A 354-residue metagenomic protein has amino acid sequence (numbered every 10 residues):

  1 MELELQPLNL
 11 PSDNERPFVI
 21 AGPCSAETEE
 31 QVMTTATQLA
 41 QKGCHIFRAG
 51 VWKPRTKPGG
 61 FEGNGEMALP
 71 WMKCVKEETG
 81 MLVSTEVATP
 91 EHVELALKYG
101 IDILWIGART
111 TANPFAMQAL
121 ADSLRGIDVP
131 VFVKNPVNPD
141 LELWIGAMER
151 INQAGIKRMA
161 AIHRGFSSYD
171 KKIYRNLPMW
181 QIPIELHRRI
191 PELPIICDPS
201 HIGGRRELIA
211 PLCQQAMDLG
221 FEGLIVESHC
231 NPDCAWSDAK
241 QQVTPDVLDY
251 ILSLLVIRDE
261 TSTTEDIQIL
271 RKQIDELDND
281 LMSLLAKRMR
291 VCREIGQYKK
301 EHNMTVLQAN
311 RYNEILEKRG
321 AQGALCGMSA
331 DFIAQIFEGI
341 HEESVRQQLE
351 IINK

Functional and structural regions predicted by a protein language model:
M1-I20: N-terminal amphipathic alpha-helix/helix-capping segment at the start of soluble metabolic enzymes
S12, A116-Y250, L254, D259-E265: Catalytic alpha/beta core domains of metabolic enzymes, predominantly
P17-P23, H45-A49, V83-T85, L104-I106 (+4 more regions): Hydrophobic faces of well-ordered beta-strands that scaffold small-molecule active sites in alpha/beta enzyme cores
P17-T34, P58-G60, L82-E86, G107-A108 (+4 more regions): Active-site mouth loops of central-metabolism enzymes
A36, A40, H45, M67-L82: Long, contiguous binding/interaction regions
R48-M67, C230-A239, I295-M304: Glycine-rich, proline-tolerant flexible connector loops at the mouths of alpha/beta enzymes
N64, G80-T89, V93, D102-A116 (+2 more regions): Catalytic beta/alpha-barrel core
E260-K354: Domain-level signature for soluble enzymes in the chorismate/prephenate branch of the shikimate pathway
